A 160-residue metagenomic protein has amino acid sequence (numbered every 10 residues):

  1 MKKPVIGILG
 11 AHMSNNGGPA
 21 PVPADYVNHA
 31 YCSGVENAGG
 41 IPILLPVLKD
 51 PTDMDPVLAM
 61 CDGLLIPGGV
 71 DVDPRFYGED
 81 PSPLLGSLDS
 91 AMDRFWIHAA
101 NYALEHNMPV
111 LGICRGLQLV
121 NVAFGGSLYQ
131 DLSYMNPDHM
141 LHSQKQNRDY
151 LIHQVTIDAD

Functional and structural regions predicted by a protein language model:
M1-L111, V122-Y129, S133-D160: N-terminal beta1-alpha1 cap of cysteine-dependent amidohydrolase-like domains
C114: Conserved G/P- and acidic residue-centered "switch" motifs that form tight phosphate/ATP-binding loops in soluble
L117-V120: Hydrophobic, aromatic-enriched interface-forming segments
